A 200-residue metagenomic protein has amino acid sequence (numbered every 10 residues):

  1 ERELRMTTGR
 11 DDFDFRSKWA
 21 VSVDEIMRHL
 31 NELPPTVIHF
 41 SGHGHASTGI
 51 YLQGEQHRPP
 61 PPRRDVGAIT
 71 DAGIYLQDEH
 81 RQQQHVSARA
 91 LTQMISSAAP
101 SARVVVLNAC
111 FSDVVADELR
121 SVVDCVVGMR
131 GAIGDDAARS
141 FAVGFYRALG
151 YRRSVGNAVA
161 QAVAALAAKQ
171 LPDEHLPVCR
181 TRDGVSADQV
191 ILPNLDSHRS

Functional and structural regions predicted by a protein language model:
E1-L4, L119-S121: Short, aromatic/basic amphipathic alpha-helical patches
R2-V37, Q83-T92: Functional beta-strand-loop-alpha-helix junction segments that form "active/interaction loops" within catalytic
M6-R10, E32-L33, S97-A98, V122 (+1 more regions): Alpha-helix C-cap/termination motif
E32, R147, Y151-R152: Charged, alpha-helical scaffolding/interaction elements associated with membrane systems
F40-T48, E55-G144: Catalytic cores of nucleophile-dependent amide-cleaving enzymes
R81-S97, G150-S200: Caspase-like cysteine protease fold
